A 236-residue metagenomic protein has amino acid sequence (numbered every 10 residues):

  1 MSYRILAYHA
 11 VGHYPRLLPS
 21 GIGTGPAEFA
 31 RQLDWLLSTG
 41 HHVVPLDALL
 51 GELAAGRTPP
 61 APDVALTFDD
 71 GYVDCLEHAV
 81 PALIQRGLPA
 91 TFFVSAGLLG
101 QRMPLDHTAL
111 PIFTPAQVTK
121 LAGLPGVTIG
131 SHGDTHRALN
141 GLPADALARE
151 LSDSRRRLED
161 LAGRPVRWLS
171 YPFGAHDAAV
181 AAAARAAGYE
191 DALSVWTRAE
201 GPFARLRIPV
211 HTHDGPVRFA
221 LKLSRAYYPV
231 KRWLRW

Functional and structural regions predicted by a protein language model:
M1-L66, V73-D74, L124, G141-W236: C-terminal active-site subregion of NodB/CE4 polysaccharide deacetylases
L6, A10, I129-H136: Histidine-centered catalytic micro-motifs
L37, V80-L88, I112-S131, R185: Acidic (Asp/Glu)-rich catalytic clusters
G51, L76-H78, P104-P125, S152: Alpha-helical scaffolding within the catalytic cores of extracellular/periplasmic polymer-degrading hydrolases
T67-F68, G130: Generic enzyme active-site microenvironment
Y72-V73, T135: Short, glycine/acidic-enriched loop or turn micro-motifs at the edges of active sites
Q85-T108: A short, conserved beta-to-alpha structural element at the edge of catalytic cores that scaffolds binding
G100-A109, H136-A144: Surface-exposed cleft-lining segments at the edges of enzyme active sites
